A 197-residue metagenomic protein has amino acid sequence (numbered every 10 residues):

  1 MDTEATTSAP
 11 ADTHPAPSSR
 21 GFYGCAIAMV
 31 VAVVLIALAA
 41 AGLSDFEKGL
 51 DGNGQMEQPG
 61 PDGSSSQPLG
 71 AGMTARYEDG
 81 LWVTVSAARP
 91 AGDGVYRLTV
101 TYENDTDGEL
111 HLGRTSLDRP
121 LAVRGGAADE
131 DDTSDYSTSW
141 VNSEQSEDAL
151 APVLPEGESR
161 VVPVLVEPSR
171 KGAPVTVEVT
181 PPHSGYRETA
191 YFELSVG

Functional and structural regions predicted by a protein language model:
M1-T84, G197: Membrane engagement elements in two modes
P68-A71, W82-A87, Q145-L150, V162: Short structured motifs
G72, W82, D118-P120, G172-T176: Exposed beta-strand and adjacent loop surfaces of beta-rich binding modules that mediate intermolecular recognition
R89-D93, E103-S159, V196: The feature marks short-to-medium sequence segments in extracytoplasmic or secretory-pathway proteins
G94-L98: Structural beta-strand segments of beta-rich domains
T99-E103, L165: Short edge beta-strand/loop segments characteristic of extracellular beta-sandwich folds
E158-F192: Short, surface-exposed ligand- or partner-binding patches at beta-edge/loop junctions that are enriched in aromatics
